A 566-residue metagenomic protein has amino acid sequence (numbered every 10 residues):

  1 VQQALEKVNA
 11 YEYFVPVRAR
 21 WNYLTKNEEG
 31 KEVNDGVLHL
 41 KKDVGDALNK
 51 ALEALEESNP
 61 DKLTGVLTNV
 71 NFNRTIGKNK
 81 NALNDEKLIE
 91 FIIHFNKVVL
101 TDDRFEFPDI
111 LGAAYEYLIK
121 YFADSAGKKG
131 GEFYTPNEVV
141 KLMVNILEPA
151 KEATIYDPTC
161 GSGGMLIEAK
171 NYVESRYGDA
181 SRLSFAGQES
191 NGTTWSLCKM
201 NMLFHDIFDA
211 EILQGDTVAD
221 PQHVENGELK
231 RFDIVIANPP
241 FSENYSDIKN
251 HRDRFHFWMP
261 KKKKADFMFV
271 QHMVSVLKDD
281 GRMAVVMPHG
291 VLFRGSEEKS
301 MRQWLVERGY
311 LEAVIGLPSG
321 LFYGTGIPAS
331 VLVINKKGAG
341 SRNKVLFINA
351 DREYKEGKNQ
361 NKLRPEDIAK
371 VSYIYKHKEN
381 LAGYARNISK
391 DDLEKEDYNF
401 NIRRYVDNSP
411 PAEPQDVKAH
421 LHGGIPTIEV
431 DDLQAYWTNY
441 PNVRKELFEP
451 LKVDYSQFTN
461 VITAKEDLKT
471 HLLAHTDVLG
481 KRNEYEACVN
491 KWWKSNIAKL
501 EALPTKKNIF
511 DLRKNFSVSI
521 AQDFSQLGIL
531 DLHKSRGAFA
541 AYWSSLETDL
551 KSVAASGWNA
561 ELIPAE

Functional and structural regions predicted by a protein language model:
V1-L147, K151, L213-Q222, N226 (+6 more regions): Non-catalytic, mostly N-terminal accessory regions of nucleic-acid modification and defense proteins
N49-E57, V70-N81, V99-D109, G130 (+9 more regions): Phosphate-binding glycine-rich loops and adjacent basic patches that engage nucleotide phosphates, nucleic-acid
L67, A180-R182, I207-D209, D280 (+1 more regions): Short secondary-structure junction motifs
K129-A237, S242-K249, D253-K263, F267-M268 (+3 more regions): Conserved S-adenosyl-L-methionine
D220-Q222, L229-D233, F241-P411, Q415: Signature of N6-adenine DNA methyltransferases within the class I
